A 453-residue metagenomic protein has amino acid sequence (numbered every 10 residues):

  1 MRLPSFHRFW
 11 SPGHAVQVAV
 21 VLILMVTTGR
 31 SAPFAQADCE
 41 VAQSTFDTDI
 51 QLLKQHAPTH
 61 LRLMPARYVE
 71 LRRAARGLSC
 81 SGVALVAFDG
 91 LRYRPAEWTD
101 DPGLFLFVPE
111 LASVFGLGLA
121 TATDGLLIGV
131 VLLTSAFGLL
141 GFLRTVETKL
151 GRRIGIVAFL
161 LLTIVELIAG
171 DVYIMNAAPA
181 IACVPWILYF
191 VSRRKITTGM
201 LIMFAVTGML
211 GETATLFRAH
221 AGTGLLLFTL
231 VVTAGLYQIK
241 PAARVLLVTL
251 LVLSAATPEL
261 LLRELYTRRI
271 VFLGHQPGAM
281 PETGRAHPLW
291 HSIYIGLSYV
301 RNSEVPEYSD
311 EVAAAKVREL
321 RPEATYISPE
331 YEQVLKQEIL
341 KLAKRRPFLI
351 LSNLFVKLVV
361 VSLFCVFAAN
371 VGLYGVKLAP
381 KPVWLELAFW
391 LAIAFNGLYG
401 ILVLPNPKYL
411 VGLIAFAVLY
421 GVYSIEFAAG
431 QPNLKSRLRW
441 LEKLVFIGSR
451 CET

Functional and structural regions predicted by a protein language model:
E40-G90, R268-K357: Membrane-proximal stem/loop segments at transmembrane-domain junctions that anchor or position
R72-T121, G125: Short hydrophobic/aromatic helix or loop-helix immediately within or flanking a transmembrane segment in polytopic
L106, A120-I128, V157-I181, E212 (+2 more regions): Aromatic- and kink-enriched transmembrane "portal" helix at the membrane-lumen/periplasm boundary that abuts
G118-V131, V172, Q337, K341-P407: Membrane-interface anchor segments at the N-terminal boundary of transmembrane helices in multi-pass membrane enzymes
G125-L150, C183-L188, A368-Y374: Transmembrane-helix motifs of polytopic, lipid-linked glycan transferases
L139-I164, T197-I202, W384-L387: Transmembrane-helix signature of polytopic, membrane-embedded enzymes that assemble or transfer cell-envelope glycans
A182-M203, A234-I239, I425-A428: Membrane-interface transmembrane helices that cradle and orient dolichyl/undecaprenyl
I202-R218, L230, V248-E259: Membrane-interface alpha helices of multi-pass inner-membrane proteins
